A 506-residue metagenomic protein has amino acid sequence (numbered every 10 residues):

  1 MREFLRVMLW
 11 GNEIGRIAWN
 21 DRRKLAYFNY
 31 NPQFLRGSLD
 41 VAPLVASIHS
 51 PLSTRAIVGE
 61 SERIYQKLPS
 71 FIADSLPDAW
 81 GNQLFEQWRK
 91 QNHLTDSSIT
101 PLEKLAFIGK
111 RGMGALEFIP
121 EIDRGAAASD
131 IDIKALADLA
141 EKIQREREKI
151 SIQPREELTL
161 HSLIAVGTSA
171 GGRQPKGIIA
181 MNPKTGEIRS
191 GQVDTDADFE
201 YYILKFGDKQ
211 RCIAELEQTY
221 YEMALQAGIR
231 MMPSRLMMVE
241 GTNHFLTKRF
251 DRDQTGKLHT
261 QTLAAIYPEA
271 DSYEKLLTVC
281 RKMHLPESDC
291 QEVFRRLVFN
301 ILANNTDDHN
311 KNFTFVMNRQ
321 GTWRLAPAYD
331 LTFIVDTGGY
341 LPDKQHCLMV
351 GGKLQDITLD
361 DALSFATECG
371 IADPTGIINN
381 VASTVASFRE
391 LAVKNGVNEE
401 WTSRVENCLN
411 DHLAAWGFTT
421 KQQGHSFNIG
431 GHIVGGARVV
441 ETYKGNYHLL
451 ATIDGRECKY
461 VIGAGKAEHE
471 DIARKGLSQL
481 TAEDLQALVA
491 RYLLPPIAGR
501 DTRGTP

Functional and structural regions predicted by a protein language model:
M1-N310, T314-Q423, T505: Phosphate/dinucleotide-binding and metal-coordinating scaffold of catalytic cores in nucleotide-dependent enzymes
N29-F34, R249-D251, G431-H432, L450-R456 (+1 more regions): Secondary-structure transition/turn motif
G59-E86, H469, A473-R500: Acidic, low-complexity intrinsically disordered segments
K421-Q422, K444, D454-G455, E483 (+2 more regions): Serine/threonine-rich, low-complexity intrinsically disordered segments
G424-E457: Amphipathic, interaction-prone secondary-structure segments
I429, V434, I497-P506: Non-Sec secretion/translocation targeting segments of pathogen effectors
Y447, A451, E457-A473: Short, surface-exposed polybasic/aromatic micro-patch for ligand or macromolecular engagement
